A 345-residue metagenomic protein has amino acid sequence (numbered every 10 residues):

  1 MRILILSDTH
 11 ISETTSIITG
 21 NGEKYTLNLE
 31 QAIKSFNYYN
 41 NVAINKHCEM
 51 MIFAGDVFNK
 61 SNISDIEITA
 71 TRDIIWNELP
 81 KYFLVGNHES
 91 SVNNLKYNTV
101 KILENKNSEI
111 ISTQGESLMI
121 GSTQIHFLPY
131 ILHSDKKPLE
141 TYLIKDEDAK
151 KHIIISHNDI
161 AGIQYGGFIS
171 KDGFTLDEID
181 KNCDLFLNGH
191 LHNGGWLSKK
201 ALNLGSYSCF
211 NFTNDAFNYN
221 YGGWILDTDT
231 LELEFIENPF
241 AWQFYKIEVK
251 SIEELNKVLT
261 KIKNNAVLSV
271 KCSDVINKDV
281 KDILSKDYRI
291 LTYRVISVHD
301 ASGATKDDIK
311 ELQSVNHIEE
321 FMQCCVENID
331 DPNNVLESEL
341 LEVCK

Functional and structural regions predicted by a protein language model:
M1-I18, L336: Acidic, histidine-bearing metal-coordination/catalytic regions of metal-dependent phosphoesterases
M1-L4, I11, S117-F127, E147-I153 (+3 more regions): Beta-strand-turn-beta hairpins that frame and shape the catalytic cleft of phosphate-ester-processing enzymes
T9, T15-L118, I179-C183: Core catalytic region of metal-dependent phosphoesterases/phosphodiesterases, especially metallo-beta-lactamase-like
H10-T15, N59-N62, N87-L95, L118-M119 (+4 more regions): Active-site environment of divalent metal-dependent phosphoester hydrolases
I75-E78, I144-D148, L176-N182, N218 (+1 more regions): Short, conserved loop/helix-junction motifs that constitute active-site signature segments in enzyme catalytic cores
E89, N93-E178, L204-S208: Conserved catalytic scaffold of divalent metal-dependent phosphoesterases
G166-E232: Conserved beta-sheet core of the metallophosphoesterase superfamily
T228-K345: Accessory, non-catalytic peripheral segments of nucleic-acid enzymes
